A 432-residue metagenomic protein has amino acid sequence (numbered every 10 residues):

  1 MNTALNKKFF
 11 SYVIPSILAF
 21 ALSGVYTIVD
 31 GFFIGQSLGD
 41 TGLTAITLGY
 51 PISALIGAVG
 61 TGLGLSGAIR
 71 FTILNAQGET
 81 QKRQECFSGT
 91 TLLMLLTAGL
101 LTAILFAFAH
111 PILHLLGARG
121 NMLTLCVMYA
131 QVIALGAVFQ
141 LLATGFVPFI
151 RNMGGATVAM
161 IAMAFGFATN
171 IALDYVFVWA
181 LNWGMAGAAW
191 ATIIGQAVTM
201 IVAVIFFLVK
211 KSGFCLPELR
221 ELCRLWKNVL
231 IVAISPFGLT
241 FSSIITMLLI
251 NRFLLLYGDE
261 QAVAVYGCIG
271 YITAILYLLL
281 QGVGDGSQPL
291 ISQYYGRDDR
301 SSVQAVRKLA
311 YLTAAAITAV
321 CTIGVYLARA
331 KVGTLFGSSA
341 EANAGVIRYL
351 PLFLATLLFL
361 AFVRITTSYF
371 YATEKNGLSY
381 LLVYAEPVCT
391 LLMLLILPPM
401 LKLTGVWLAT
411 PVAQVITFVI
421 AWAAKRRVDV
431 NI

Functional and structural regions predicted by a protein language model:
M1-S16, F71-V138, N182-I234, I291-T356 (+1 more regions): Short alpha-helical transmembrane segments in multi-pass integral membrane proteins
S16-I69, I133-Q140, K227-Q293, A314-C321 (+2 more regions): Transmembrane helix-bundle signature of multi-pass secondary active exporters and lipid flippases
S23, T27, G31, G35 (+11 more regions): Juxtamembrane/transmembrane-helix interface segments of polytopic membrane transporters
V25-I28, S37-D40, L74-Q77, N152-M153 (+5 more regions): Helix-loop interface residues and adjacent transmembrane-helix termini in multi-pass membrane transporters, primarily
I28-F32, A103, P111, G145-F149 (+8 more regions): Alpha-helical transmembrane segments of multipass membrane proteins
G31, D40-L43, A109, A156 (+6 more regions): Membrane-helix interface/capping residues of multi-pass secondary transporters
L43-A103, Q140-A159, V265-L327, L360-E374 (+2 more regions): Small-residue-rich hydrophobic transmembrane alpha-helices
G64, V132-R151, A159-N170, A188-A203 (+4 more regions): Short runs within selected transmembrane alpha-helices of multi-pass transporters and secretion channels
